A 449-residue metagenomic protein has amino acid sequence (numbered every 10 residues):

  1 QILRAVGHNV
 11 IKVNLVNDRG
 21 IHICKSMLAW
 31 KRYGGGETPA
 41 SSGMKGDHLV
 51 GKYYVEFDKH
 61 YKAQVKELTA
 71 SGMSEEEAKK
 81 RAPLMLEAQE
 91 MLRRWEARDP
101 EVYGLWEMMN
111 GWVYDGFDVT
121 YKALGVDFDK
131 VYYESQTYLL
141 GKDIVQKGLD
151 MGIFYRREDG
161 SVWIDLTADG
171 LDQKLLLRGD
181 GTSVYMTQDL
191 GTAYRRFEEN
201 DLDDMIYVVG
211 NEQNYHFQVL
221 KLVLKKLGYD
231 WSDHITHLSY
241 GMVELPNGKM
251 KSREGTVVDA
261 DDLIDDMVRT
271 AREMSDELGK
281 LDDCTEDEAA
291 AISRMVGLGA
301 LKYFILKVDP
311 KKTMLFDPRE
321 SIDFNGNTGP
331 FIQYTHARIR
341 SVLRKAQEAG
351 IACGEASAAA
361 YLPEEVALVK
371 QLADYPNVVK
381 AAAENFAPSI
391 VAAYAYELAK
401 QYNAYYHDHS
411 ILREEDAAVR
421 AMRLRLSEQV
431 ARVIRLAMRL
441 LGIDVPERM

Functional and structural regions predicted by a protein language model:
Q1-M449: Non-catalytic interaction-recognition regions
